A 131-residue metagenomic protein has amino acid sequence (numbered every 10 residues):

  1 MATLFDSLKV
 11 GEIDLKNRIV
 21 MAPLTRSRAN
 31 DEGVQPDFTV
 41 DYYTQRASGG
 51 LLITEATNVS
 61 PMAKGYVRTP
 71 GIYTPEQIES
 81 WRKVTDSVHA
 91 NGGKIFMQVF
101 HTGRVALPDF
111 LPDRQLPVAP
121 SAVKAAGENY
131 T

Functional and structural regions predicted by a protein language model:
M1-T131: Flavin-dependent oxidoreductase catalytic cores
